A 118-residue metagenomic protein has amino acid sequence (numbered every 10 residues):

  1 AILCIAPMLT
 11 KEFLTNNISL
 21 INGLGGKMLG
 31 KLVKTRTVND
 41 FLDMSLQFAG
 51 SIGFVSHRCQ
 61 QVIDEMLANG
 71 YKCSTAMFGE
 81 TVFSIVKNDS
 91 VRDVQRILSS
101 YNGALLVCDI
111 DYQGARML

Functional and structural regions predicted by a protein language model:
A1-L118: C-terminal nucleotide
